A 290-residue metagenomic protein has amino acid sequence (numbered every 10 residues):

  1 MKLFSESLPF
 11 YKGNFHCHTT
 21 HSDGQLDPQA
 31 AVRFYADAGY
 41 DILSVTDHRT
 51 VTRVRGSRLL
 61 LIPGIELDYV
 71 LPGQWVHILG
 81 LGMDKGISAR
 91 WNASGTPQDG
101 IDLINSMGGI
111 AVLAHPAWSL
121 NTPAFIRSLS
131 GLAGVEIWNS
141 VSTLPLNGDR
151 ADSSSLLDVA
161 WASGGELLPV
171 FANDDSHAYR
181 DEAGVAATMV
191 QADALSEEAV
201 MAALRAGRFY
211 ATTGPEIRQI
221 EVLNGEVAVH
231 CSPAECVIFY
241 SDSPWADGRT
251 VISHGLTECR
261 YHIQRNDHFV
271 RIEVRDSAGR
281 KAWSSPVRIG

Functional and structural regions predicted by a protein language model:
M1-F10, A30, G164-P169, D174-G290: C-terminal functional module detector
K2-G131, E136-L157, F171-N173, H177-R180 (+4 more regions): A metal-dependent hydrolase metal-coordination microenvironment
I104, A160-W161, L204: Hydrophobic, Leu/Ile/Phe/Ala-enriched alpha-helical segments that form helix-helix packing faces
